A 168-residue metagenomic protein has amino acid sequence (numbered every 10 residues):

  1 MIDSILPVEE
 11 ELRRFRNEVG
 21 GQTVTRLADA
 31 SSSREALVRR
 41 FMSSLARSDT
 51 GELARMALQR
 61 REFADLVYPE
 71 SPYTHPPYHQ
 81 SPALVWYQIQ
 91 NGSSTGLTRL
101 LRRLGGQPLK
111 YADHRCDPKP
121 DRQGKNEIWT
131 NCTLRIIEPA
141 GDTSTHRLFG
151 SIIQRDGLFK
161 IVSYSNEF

Functional and structural regions predicted by a protein language model:
M1, S94-F168: Exposed beta-sheet edge and beta->alpha loop/turn motif
M1-R47, G51, R55, F63-L66: Short, low-complexity N-terminal intrinsically disordered segments enriched in polar/charged residues
F15, F63, V85, L97-L100: Generic structural signal of hydrophobic/aromatic residues within well-ordered alpha-helices of folded domains
R61-P76: Short, charge-rich amphipathic alpha-helical segments embedded in non-transmembrane helical bundles/solenoids
E70-Y73, P82, S163-Y164: Short, charged/polar low-complexity linear motifs in solvent-exposed/disordered segments
Y78-L97: Long, compositionally biased
